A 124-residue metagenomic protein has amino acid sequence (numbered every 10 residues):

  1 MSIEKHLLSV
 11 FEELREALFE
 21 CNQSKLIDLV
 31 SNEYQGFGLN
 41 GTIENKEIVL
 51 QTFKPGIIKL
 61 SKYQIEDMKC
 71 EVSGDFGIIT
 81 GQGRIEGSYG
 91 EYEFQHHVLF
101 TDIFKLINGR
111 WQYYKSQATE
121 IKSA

Functional and structural regions predicted by a protein language model:
S2-D28, E33-A124: A beta-strand edge to alpha-helix "cap/lid" segment located at domain peripheries
